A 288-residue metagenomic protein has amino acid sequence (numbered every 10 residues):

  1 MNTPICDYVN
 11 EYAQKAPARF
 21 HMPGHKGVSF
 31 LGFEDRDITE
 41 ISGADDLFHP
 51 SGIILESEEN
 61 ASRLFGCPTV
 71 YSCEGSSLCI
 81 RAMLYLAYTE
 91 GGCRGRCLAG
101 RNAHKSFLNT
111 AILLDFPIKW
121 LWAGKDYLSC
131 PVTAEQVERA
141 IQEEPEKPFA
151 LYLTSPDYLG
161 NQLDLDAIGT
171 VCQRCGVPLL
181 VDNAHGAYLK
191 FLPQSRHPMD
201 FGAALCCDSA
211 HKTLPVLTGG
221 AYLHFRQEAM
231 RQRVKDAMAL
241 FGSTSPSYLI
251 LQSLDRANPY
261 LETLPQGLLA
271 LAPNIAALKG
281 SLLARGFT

Functional and structural regions predicted by a protein language model:
M1-G52: N-terminal "arm"/small-domain region of PLP-dependent enzymes with the aminotransferase-like
N2-N10, D37, E74-T288: Conserved PLP-enzyme active-site core in the AAT-like
K15, R19, G27-S29, L55 (+3 more regions): Residue-level detector of solvent-exposed, low-hydrophobicity positions
S29-F33, G52-E56, A111, A140 (+1 more regions): Short hydrophobic/aromatic-rich motifs at helix boundaries and adjacent loops
E34-L78, N102: Conserved N-terminal alpha-helix of the aminotransferase class I/II PLP-enzyme fold
